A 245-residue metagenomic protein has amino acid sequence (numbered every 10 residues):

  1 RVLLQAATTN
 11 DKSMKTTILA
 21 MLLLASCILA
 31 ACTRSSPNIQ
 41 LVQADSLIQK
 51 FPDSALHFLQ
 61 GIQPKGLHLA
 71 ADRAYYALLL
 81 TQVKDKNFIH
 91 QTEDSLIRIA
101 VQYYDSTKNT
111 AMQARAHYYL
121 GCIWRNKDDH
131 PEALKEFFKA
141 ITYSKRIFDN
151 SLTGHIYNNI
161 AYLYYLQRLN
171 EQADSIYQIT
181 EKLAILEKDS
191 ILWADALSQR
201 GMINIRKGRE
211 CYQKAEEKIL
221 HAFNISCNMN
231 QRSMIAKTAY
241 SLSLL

Functional and structural regions predicted by a protein language model:
V2, A6-A7, D11: Acidic, Ala/Val/Gly-enriched low-complexity intrinsically disordered segments
V2, I18-M21, I28: Short hydrophobic transmembrane-like helices used for membrane targeting/insertion
D11-I18: Positively charged n-region of N-terminal signal peptides that target proteins for export
L23, I28, C32-L245: A "functional boundary" signal
